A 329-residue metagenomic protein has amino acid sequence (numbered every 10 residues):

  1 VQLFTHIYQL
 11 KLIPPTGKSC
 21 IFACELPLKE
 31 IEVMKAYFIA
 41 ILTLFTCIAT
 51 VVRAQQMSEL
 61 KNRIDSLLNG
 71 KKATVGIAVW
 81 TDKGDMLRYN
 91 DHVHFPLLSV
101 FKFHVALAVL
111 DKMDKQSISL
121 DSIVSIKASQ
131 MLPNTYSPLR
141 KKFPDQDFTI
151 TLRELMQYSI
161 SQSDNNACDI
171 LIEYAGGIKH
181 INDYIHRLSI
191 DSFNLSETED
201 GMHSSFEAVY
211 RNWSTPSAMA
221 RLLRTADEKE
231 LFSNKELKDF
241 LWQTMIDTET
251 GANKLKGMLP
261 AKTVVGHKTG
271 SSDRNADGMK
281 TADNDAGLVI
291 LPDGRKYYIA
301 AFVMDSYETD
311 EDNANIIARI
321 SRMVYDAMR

Functional and structural regions predicted by a protein language model:
V1-Y8, L12-M57: Bacterial Sec-dependent N-terminal signal peptides
I21, Q56-D65, E173-Y174, I178-K179 (+3 more regions): Structured C-terminal helix/loop/strand segments within mature extracytoplasmic catalytic/sensor domains
Q55-P96, D273: Beta-lactamase-like hydrolase cores
T74, D169-K229: Mid-domain, small-residue-enriched loop/turn segments at the edges of structured enzyme/sensor domains
Y89-D91, T151-L155, Q162-C168, E199-E207 (+1 more regions): Flexible glycine/proline-enriched surface loops and loop-helix/loop-strand junctions
P96-I126, S159, I299: Active-site SXXK
D111-M131, I178, N182, N234-K238: Short, well-structured active-site flanking segments
M131-D169: Conserved catalytic neighborhood of penicillin-recognizing serine enzymes
